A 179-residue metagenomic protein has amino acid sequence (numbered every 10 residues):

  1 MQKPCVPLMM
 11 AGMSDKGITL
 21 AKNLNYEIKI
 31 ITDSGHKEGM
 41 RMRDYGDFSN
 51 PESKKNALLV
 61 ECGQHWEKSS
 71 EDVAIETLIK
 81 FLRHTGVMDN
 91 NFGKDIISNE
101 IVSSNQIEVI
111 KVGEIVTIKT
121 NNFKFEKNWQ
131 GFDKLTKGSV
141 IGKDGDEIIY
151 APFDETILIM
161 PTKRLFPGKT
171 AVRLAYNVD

Functional and structural regions predicted by a protein language model:
M1-D179: Structured catalytic-domain cores with a bias toward divalent-metal coordination
